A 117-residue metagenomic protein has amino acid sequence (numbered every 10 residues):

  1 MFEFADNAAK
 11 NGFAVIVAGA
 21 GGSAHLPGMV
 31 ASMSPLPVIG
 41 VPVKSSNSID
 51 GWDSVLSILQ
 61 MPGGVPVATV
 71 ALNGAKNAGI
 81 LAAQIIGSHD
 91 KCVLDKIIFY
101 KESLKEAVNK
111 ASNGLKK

Functional and structural regions predicted by a protein language model:
M1, A20-M29, S48-G51, A75-G79: Short glycine/serine/threonine-rich phosphate/pyrophosphate-binding segments that cradle anionic phosphate groups
M1-E3, V30-S32, V55-L59: Short amphipathic alpha-helical segments, especially helix-boundary/capping motifs
F4-V43: Glycine-rich phosphate-binding loop
M29-V30, L36, S48, G87-D90: Ubiquitous "structural anchor" signal
V43-S46, L72: Short coil/turn segments
D50-K117: C-terminal binding/interaction regions
